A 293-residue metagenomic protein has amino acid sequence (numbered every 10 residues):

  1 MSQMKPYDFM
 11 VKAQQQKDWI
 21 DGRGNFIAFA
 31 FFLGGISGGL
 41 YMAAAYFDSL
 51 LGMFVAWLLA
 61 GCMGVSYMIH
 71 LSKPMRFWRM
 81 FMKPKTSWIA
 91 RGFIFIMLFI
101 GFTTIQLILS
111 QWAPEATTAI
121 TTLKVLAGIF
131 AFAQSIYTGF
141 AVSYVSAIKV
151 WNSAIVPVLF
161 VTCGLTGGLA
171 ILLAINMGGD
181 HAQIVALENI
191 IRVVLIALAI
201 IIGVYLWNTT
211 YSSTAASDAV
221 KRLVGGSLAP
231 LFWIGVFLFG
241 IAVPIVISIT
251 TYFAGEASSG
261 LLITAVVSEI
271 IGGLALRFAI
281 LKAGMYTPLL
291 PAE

Functional and structural regions predicted by a protein language model:
M1-L50, F54-W57: N-terminal signal-anchor module of multipass membrane proteins
A13, W19, I271-I280, G284-M285: Intrinsically disordered cytosolic tails
D21-N25, A30-L33, K83-S87, F95-M97 (+1 more regions): Long, contiguous internal "core" modules enriched in hydrophobic/ aromatic residues
L40-F102: Membrane helical hairpin/interfacial module
M285-E293: Short, highly charged, low-complexity non-transmembrane loops/tails of multi-pass membrane proteins
